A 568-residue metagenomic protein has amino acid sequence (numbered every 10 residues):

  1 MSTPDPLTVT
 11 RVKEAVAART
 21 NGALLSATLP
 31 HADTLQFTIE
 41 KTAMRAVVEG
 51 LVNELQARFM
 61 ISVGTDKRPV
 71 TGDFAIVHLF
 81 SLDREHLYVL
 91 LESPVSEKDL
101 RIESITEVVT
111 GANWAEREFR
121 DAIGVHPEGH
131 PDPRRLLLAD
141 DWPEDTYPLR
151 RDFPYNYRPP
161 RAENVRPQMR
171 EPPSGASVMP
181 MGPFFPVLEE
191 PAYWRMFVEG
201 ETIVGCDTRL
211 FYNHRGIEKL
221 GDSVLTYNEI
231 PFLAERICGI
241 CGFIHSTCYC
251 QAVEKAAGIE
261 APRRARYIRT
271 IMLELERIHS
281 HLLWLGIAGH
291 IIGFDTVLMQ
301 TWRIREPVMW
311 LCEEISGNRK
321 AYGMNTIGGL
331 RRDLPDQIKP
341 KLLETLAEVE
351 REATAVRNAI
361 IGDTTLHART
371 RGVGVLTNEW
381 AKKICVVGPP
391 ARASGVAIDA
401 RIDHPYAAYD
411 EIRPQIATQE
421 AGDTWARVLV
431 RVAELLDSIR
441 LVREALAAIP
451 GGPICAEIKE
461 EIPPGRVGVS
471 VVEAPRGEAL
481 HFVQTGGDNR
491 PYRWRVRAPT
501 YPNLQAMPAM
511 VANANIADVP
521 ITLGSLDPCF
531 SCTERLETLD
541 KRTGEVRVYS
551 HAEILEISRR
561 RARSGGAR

Functional and structural regions predicted by a protein language model:
M1-G205, S280, G362-V373, A391 (+2 more regions): Terminal low-complexity/charged segments
M44, D140-D141, D152-R568: Metal/cofactor-centered catalytic core regions of large enzymes
